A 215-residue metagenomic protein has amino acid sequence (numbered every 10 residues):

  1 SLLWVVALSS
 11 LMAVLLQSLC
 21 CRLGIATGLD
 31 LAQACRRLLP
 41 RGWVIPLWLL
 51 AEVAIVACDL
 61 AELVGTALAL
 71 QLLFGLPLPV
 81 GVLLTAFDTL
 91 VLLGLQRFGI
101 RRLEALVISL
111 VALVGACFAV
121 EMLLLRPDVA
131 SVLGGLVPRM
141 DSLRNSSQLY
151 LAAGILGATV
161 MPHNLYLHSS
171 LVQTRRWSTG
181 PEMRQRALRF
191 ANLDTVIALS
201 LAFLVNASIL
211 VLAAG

Functional and structural regions predicted by a protein language model:
S1, D141, Y166-L201: Hydrophobic, small-residue-rich membrane helices and short re-entrant helix-turn-helix hairpins that build
L3, A7-M12, L16, V160 (+1 more regions): Selective recognition of specific alpha-helical transmembrane segments in multi-pass small-molecule
W4-V5, P40-V53, R144-L156, L204-V211: Select transmembrane alpha-helical segments in multipass membrane proteins
V5-R37, L49-V53, A57: Juxtamembrane transmembrane-helix boundary signature
W48-E52, L73-L95, L113, C117: Transmembrane alpha-helical segments of multi-pass small-molecule transport proteins
G65-G81, M122-Y150, T174-R184: Inter-helical loop and helix-membrane interface segments of multi-pass membrane transporters/permeases
L84-T85, L95-L125: Membrane-interface loop-to-helix entry segments
T89, V111-L143, L149-S170: Hydrophobic alpha-helical segments and their helix-loop junctions in multi-pass secondary transporters
